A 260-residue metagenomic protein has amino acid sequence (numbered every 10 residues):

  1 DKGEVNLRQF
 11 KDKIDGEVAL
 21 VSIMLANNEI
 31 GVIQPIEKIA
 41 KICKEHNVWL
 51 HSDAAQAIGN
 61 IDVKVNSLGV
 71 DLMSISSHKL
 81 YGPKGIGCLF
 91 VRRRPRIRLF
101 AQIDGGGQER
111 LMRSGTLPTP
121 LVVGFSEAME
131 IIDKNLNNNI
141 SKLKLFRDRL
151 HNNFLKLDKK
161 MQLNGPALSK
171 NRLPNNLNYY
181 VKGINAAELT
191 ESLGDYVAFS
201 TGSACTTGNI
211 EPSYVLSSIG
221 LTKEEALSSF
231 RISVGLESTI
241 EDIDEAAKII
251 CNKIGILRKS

Functional and structural regions predicted by a protein language model:
D1-S260: Pyridoxal 5′-phosphate
